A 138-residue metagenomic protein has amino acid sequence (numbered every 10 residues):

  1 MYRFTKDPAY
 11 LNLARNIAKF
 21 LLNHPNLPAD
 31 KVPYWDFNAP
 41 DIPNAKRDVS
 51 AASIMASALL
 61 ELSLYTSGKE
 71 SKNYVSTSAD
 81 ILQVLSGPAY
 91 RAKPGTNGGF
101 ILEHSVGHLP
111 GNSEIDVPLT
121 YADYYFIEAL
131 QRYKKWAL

Functional and structural regions predicted by a protein language model:
M1-L138: Glycan-recognition and catalytic cores of secretory/periplasmic carbohydrate-active enzymes
